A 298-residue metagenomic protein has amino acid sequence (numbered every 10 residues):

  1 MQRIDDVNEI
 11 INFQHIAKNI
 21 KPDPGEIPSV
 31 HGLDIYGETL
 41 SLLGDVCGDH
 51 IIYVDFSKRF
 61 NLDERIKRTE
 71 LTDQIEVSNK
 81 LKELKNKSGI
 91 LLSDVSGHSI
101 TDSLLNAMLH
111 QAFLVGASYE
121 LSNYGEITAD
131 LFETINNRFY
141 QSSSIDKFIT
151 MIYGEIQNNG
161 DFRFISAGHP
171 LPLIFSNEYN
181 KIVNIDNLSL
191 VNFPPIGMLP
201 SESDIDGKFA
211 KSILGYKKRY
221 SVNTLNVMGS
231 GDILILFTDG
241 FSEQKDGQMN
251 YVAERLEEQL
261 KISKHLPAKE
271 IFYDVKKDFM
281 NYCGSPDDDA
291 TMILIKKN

Functional and structural regions predicted by a protein language model:
M1-L33, E38-L91, S96-S99, H110-N298: Conserved subregion of the PPM/PP2C metallophosphatase catalytic domain
I100, L104: Catalytic Zn2+-binding segment of zinc metalloproteases
